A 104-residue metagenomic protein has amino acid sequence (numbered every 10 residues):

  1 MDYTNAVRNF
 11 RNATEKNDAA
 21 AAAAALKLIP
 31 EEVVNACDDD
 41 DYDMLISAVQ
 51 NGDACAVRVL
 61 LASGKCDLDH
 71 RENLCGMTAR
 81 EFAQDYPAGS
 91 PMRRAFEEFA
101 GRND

Functional and structural regions predicted by a protein language model:
Y3-R11, A36-M44, R71-E81: Ankyrin-repeat boundary/"N-cap" motif
A6, A13, D18, A24-A25 (+1 more regions): Amphipathic coiled-coil alpha-helices
A21, C55-A56, A88-M92: Conserved ankyrin/ankyrin-like repeat signature
A24, I29-N51, C55: Amphipathic alpha-helical interaction modules
A24-V33, R58-D67, A95-N103: Ankyrin repeat domain, specifically the short helix-to-loop turn at the C-terminus of the second helix of each repeat
L68-N103: Leucine-rich solenoid repeat scaffolds
